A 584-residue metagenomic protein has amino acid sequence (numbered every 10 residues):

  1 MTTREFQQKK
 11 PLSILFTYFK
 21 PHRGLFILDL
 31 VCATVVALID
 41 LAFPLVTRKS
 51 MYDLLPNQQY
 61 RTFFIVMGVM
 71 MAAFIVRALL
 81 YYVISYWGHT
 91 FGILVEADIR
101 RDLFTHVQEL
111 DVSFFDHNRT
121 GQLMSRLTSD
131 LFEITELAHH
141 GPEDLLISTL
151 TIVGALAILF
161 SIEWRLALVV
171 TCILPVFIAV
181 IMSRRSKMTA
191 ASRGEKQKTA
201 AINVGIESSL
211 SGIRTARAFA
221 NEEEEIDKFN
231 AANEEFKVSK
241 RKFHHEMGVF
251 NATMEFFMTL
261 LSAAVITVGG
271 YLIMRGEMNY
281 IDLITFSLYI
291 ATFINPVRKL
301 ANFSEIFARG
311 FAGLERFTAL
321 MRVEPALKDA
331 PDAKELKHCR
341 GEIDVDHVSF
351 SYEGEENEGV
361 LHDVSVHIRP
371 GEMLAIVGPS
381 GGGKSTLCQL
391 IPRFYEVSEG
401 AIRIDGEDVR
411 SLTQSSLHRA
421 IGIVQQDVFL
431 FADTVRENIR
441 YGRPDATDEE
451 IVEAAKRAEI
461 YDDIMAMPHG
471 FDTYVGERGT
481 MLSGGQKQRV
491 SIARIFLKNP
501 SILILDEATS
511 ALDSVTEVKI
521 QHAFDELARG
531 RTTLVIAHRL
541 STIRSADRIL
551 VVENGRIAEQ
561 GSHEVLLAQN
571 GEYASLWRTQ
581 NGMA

Functional and structural regions predicted by a protein language model:
P11, F19, I84, G88-G92 (+3 more regions): Juxtamembrane loop-to-helix connectors within ABC transporter transmembrane domains
K20, F26-L80, W87, F160-R165 (+1 more regions): Transmembrane helix-loop-helix hairpins at lipid-water interfaces of multipass membrane proteins, especially the type-1
G24, V112-S113, S129-A138, P142 (+9 more regions): An intracellular "coupling" helix at the cytosolic face of ABC transporter transmembrane type-1 domains
V31, V35, I39-F43, L80 (+3 more regions): Hydrophobic alpha-helical transmembrane segments of ABC transporter permease domains
P56-I65, I158-C172, E246-E315, L320-M321: Helix-loop-helix
V107, F229, F317, V345-H347: Conserved catalytic Walker-motif region of ABC-type ATPase nucleotide-binding domains
L336-A584: ABC-type nucleotide-binding domain
